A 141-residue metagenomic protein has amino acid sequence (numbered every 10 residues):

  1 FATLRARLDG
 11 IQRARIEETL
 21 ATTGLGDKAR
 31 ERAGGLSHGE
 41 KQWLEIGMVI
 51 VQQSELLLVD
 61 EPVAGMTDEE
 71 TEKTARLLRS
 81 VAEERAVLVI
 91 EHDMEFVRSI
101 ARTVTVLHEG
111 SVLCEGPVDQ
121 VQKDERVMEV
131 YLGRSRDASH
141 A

Functional and structural regions predicted by a protein language model:
F1-K28, R76: Conserved ABC ATPase "signature" region
L8, R32-L36: Conserved ABC ATPase signature
I46: Hydrophobic anchor residue at the start of the ABC signature
L57-E61: Catalytic Walker B motif of ABC-type/P-loop ATPase nucleotide-binding domains
T71-E83: Helical segment within the ABC ATPase nucleotide-binding domain
V97-S99: A short, surface-exposed alpha-helical micro-motif characterized by mixed small hydrophobic and charged/polar residues
